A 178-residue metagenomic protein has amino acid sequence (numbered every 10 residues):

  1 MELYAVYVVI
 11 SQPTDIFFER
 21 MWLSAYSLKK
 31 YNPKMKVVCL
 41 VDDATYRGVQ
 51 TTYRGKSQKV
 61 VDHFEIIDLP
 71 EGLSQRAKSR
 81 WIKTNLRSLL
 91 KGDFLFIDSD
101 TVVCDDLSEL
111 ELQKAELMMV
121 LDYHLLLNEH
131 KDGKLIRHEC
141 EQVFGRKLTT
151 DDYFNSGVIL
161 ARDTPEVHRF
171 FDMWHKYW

Functional and structural regions predicted by a protein language model:
M1-W178: Glycosyltransferase catalytic domains, chiefly GT-A lineage
